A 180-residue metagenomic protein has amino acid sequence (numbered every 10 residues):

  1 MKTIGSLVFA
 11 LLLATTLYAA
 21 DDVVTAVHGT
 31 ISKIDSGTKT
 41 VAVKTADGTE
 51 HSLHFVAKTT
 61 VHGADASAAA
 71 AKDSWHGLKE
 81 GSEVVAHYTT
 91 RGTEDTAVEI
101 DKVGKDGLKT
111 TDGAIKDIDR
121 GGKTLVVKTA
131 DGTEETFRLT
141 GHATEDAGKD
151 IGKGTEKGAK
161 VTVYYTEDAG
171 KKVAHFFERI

Functional and structural regions predicted by a protein language model:
K2-K58, G63-H142, A147-I180: Short, flexible, surface-exposed loop segments at domain boundaries
